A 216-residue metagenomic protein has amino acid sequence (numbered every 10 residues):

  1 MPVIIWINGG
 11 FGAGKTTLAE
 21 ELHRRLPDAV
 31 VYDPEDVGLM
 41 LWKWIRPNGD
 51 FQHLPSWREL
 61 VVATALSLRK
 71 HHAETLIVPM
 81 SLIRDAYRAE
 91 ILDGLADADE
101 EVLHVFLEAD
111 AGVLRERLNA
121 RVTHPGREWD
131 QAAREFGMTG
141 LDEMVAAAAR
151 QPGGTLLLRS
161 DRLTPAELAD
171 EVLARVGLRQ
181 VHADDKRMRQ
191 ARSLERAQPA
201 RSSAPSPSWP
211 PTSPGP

Functional and structural regions predicted by a protein language model:
I4: Walker A (P-loop) ATP-phosphate-binding motif of ABC ATPase nucleotide-binding domains
I7: Hydrophobic anchor at the beta1->P-loop junction of P-loop NTPases
F11: The conserved Walker
G14: Conserved glycine(s) of the Walker
T17-L66: Conserved substrate/cofactor phosphate-moiety recognition/catalytic segment in nucleotide-dependent phosphotransferases
H53-F106: Glycine-rich phosphate-binding loop used to anchor ATP phosphates in small-molecule kinases, encompassing both
D85-L103, L107-F136: Replace "adjacent to P-loop NTPase cores in ATP/GTP-dependent enzymes" with "adjacent to NTP-binding cores
A120-E171, Q180-W209, P216: Small-molecule kinase domains that catalyze NTP-dependent phosphoryl transfer to phosphate-bearing small molecules
